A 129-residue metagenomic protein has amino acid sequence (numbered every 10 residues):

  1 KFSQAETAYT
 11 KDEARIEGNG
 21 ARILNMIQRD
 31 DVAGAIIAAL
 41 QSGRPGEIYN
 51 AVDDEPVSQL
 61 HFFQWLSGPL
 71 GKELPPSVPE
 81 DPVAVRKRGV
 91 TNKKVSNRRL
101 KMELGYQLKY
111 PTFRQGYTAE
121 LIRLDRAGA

Functional and structural regions predicted by a protein language model:
K1-E13, E17, A39-Y49: Glycine/proline-rich active-site loop of Rossmann-fold NAD(P)-dependent oxidoreductases
G18-I27: Glycine-rich "substrate-gating" loop/helix at the edge of Rossmann-like oxidoreductase active sites
M26, P56, K94-V95: Short aromatic/basic micro-patch
M26-R29, Y49: Exported/periplasmic ABC-transporter solute-binding proteins
R29, Q59, Y106-F113: Amphipathic alpha-helical segment in the mid-to-C-terminal domain of diverse UDP/GDP-sugar glycosyltransferases
A33-V85: Mid/C-terminal beta-alpha module of Rossmann-like enzyme folds, strongest in SDR-family dehydrogenases/epimerases
Q64, A84-Q107: Conserved C-terminal active-site "lid" loop/helix of NAD(P)H-dependent oxidoreductases that clamps the redox cofactor
T112-A129: Amphipathic terminal alpha-helices
